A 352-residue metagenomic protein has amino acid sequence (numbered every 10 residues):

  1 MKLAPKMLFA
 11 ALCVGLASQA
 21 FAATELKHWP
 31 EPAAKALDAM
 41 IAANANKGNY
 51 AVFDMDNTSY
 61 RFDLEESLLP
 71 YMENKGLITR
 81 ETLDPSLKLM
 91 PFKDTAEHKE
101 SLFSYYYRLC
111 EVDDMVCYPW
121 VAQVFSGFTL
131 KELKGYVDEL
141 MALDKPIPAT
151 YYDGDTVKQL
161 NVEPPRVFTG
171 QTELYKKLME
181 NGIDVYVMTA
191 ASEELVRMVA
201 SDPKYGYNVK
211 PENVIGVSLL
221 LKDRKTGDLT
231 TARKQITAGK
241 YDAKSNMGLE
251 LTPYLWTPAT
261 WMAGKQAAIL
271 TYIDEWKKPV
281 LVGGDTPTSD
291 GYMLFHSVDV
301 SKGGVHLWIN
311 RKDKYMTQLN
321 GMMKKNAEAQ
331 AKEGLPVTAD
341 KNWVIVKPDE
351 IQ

Functional and structural regions predicted by a protein language model:
L3, M7, F21-M55, D63 (+1 more regions): Non-catalytic pre-domain segments flanking phosphatase-related domains
F9-A17: Bacterial N-terminal signal peptides
C13, L83-L102, E333-G334, K341-Q352: Charged/polar interaction segments and conserved charged motifs
A23-P32, A36, I41-A43, G48-Y50 (+2 more regions): C-terminal cap/substrate-recognition subdomain and adjoining C-terminal extension of metal-dependent phosphatase-like
D63, M115-V116, E194, A263: A generic alpha-helix surface/boundary motif
E65-S67, M72, I78-V162: A metal-dependent, Asp-based hydrolase signature
